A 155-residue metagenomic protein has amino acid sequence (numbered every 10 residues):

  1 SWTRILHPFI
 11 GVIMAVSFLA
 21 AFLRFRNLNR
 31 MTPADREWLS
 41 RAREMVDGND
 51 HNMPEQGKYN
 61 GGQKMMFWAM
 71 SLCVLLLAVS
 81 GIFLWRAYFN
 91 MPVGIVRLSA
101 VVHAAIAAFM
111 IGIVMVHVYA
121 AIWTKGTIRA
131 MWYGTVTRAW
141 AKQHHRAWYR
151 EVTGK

Functional and structural regions predicted by a protein language model:
S1-K155: Membrane-embedded alpha-helical bundles that constitute the cytochrome b-like, heme-associated redox core of multi-pass
